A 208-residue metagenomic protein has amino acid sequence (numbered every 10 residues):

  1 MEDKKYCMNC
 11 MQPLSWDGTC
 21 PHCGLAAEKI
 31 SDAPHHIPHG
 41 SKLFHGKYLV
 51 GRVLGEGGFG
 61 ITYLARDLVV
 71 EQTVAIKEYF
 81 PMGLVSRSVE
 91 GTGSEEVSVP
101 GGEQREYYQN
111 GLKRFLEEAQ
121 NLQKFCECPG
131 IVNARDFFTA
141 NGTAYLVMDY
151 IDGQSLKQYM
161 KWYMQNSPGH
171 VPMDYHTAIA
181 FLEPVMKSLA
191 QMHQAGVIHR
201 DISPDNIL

Functional and structural regions predicted by a protein language model:
G51-G57, T62: Protein kinase glycine-rich loop
R66-V74, F80-L84: Conserved N-lobe loop of protein kinases adjacent to the ATP-binding glycine-rich P-loop
V89-K124: AlphaC helix of the eukaryotic protein kinase fold
D136-F137: Activation-segment/catalytic-loop signature of the eukaryotic protein kinase fold
N141-S155, Y159: Conserved short submotifs of the Hanks-type protein kinase catalytic core that shape the nucleotide-binding pocket
L156-M173: AlphaC helix of the protein kinase catalytic domain
F181-L182: Activation segment signature within eukaryotic-like protein kinase domains
V185-V197: Protein kinase catalytic-loop region centered on the HRD/HxD motif
